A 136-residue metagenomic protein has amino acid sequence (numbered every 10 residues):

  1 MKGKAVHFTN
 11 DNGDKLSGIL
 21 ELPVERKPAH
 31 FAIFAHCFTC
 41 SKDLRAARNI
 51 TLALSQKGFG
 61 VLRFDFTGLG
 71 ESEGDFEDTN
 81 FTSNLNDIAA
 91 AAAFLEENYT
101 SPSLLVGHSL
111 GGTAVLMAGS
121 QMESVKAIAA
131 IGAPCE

Functional and structural regions predicted by a protein language model:
M1-K27: N-terminal cap/lid segment of alpha/beta-hydrolase-fold proteins
P28-C37: Short beta-strand element of the alpha/beta-hydrolase
F38-T51, F66: The serine-hydrolase catalytic nucleophile loop
C40-S41, T67-S72, E136: Active-site loop signature of alpha/beta-hydrolase-fold enzymes
T51-E73: Conserved alpha/beta-hydrolase
L69-T100: Catalytic nucleophile-loop/oxyanion-hole region of alpha/beta-hydrolase and closely related hydrolase-like folds
A91-E136: Primarily recognizes the serine-hydrolase "nucleophile elbow" in alpha/beta-hydrolase and SGNH/GDSL folds
